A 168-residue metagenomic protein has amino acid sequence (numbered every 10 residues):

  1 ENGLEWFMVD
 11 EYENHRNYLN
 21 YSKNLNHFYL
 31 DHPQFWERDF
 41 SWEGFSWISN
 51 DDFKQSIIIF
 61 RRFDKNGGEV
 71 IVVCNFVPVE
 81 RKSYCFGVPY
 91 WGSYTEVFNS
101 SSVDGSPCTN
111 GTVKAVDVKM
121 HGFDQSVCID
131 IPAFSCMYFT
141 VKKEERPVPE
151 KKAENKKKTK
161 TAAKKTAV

Functional and structural regions predicted by a protein language model:
E1-V168: Carbohydrate-interacting/catalytic domains
